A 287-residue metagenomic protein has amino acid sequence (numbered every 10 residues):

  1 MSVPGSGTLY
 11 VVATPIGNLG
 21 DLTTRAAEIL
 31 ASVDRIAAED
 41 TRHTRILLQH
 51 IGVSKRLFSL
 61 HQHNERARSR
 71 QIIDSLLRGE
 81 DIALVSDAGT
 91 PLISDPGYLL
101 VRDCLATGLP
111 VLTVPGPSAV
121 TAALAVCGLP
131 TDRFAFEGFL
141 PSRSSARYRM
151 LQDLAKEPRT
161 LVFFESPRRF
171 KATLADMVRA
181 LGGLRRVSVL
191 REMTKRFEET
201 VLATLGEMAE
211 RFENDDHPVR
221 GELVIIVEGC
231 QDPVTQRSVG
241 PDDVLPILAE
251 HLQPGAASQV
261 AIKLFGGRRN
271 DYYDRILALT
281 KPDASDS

Functional and structural regions predicted by a protein language model:
M1-Q62: Glycine-rich, flexible N-terminal cofactor/catalytic loop recognition
S6, T160, F164-S287: A contiguous loop/helix-start segment that scaffolds small-molecule binding in enzyme catalytic cores
T8-L9, R78-A83, R159-T160: Loop/turn-to-beta-strand initiation segments
L30-I36, L109-L112, T160-L161: Short active-site oxyanion
A38, T113-G116, F163, V189: General beta-strand structural signal in soluble alpha/beta enzymes
F58-R66, L140-R143: Conserved helicase motor
P96-Y98, P254: Glycine-centered tight-turn and secondary-structure capping sites
L99-E157: Class I SAM-dependent methyltransferase SAM-binding "motif I" and its flanking Rossmann-like core
